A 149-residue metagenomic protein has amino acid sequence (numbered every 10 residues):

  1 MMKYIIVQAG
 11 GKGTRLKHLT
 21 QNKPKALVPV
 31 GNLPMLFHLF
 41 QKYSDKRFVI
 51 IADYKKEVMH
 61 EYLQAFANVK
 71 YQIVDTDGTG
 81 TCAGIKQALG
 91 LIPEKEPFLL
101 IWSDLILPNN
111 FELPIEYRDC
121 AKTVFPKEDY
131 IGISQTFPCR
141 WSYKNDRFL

Functional and structural regions predicted by a protein language model:
K3-V7, R15, P29, L33-W102 (+1 more regions): Conserved N-terminal catalytic core of the sugar/cofactor nucleotidyltransferase
A9-K12, D119: Short alpha-helical segments used as structural interaction elements across diverse proteins
K12-H18: Short acidic/His/Gly/Ser-rich catalytic and metal-binding motifs that mark active-site loops of diverse hydrolases
Q21-A26: Short alpha-helical oligomerization interface
I106-L149: Conserved core of the sugar-phosphate nucleotidyltransferase
